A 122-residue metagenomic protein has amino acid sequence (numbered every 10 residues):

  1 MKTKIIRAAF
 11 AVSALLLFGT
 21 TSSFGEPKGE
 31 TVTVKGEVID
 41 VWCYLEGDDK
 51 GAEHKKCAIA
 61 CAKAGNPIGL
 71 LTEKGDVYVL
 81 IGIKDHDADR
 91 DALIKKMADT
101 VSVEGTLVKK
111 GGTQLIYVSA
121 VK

Functional and structural regions predicted by a protein language model:
M1-F10: Bacterial N-terminal signal peptides that target proteins for export
T3, S23-K122: OB-fold and OB-like single-stranded nucleic-acid-recognition modules and their adjacent interaction interfaces
A9-T20: Bacterial N-terminal signal peptides
